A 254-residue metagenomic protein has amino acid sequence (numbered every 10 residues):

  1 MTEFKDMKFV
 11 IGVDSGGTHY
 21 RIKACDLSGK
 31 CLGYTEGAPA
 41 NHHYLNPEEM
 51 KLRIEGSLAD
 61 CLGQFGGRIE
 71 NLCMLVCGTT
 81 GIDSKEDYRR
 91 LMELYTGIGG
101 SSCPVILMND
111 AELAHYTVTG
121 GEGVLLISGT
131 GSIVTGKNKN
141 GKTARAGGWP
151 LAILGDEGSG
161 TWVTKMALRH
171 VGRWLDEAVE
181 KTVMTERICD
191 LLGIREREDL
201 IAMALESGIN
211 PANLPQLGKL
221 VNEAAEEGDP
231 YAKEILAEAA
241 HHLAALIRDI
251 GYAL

Functional and structural regions predicted by a protein language model:
M1-E70, M74, L94-I98, V118-G123 (+1 more regions): ATP-binding/phosphotransfer module of carbohydrate and carboxylate kinases, centering on a glycine-rich
T80-I82, G193: Short, internal active-site loops enriched in acidic
I82-K181: Phosphate-binding/catalytic loop of phosphoryl-transfer enzymes
